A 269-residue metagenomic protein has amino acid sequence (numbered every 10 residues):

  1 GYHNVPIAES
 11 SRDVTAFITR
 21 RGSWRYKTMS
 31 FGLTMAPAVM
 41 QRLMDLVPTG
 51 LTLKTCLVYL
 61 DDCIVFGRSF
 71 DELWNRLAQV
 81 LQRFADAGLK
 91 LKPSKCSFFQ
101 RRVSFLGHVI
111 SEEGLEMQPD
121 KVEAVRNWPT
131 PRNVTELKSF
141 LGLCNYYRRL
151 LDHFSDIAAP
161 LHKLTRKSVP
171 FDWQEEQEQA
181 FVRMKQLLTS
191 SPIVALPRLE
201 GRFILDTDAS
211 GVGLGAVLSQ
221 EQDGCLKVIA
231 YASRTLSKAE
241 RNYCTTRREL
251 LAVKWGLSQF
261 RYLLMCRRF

Functional and structural regions predicted by a protein language model:
G1-R267: Retroelement reverse transcriptase polymerase core
